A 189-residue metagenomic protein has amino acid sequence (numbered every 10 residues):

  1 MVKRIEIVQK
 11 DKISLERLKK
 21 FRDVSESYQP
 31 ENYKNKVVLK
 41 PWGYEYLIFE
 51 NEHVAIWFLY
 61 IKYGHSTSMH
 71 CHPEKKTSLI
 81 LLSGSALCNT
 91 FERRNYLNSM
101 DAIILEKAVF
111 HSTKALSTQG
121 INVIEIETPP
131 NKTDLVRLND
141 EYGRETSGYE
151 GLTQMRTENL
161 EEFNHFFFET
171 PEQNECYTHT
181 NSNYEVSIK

Functional and structural regions predicted by a protein language model:
M1-A55, S68, L135-I188: A short, N-terminal "cap"/entry segment at the start of jelly-roll beta-barrel domains of the cupin/DSBH fold
F58-Y60: Short amphipathic
K62-G64, H72-L87, F91-E92, V186-K189: Glycine- and acidic-residue-biased ligand/ion/polar-headgroup-sensing regions
H70-H72, H111: Histidine-centered active-site/metal-ligand motif
S78, F91-H111: Short acidic-glycine-tyrosine-enriched beta hairpin
S78, T118-D140: A short hydrophobic beta-strand segment most commonly corresponding to one strand of the jelly-roll/cupin
S112-S117: Asparagine-centered strand-capping/turn motif at beta-strand->loop junctions
